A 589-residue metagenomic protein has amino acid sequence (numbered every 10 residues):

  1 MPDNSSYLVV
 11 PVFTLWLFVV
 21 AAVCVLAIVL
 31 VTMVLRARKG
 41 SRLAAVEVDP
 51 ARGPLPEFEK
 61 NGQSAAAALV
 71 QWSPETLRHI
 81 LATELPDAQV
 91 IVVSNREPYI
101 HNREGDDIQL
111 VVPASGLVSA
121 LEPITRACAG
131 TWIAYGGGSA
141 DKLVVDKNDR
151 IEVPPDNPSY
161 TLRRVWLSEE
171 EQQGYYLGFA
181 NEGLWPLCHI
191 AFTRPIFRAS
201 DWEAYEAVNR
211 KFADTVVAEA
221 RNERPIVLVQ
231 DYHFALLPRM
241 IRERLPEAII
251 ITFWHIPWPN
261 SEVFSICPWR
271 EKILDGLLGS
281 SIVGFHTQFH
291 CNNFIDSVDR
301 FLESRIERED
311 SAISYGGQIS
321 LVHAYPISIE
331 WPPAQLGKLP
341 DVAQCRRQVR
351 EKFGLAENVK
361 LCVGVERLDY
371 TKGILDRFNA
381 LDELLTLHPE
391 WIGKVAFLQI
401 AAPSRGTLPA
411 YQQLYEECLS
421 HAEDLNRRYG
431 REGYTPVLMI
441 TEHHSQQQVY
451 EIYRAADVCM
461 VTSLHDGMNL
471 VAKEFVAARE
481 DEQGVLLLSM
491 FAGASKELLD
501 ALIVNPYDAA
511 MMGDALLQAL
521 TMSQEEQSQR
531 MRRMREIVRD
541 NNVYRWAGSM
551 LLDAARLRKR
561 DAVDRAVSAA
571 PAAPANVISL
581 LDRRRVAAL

Functional and structural regions predicted by a protein language model:
M1-V12: Short, strongly hydrophobic alpha-helical membrane anchors
F13-L589: Catalytic cores of carbohydrate-active enzymes across secretory and cytosolic contexts
